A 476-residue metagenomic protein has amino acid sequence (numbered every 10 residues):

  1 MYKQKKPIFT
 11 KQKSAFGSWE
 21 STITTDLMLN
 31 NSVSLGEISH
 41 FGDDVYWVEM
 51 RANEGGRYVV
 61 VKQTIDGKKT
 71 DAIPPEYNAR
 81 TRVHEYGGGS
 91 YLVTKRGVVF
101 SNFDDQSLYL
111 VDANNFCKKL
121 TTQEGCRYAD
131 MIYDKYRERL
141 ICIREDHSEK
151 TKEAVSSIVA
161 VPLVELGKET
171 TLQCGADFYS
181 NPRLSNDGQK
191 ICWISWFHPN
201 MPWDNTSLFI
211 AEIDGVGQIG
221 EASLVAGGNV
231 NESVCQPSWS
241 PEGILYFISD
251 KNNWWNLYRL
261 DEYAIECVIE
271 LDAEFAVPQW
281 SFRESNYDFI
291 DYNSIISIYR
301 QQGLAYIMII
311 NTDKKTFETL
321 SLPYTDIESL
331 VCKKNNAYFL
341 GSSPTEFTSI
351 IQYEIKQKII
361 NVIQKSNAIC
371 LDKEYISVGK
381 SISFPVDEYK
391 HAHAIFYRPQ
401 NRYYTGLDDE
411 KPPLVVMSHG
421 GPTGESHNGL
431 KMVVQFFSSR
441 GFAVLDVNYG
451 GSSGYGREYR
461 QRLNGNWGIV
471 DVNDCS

Functional and structural regions predicted by a protein language model:
Y2-D44, M50-V59: Sequence/structural signature of beta-propeller modules and their immediately flanking N-terminal secretory/stalk
I23-L29, T70-T81, F116-T122, K168-Q173 (+4 more regions): A short beta-strand motif characteristic of beta-propeller blades
N30-D44, N78-G97, G125-L140, C174-I191 (+8 more regions): Conserved beta-propeller blade repeats
Y46-E76: Beta-propeller domains
E49-V59, A79-E85, F100-L108, T122-Y128 (+11 more regions): A flexible loop/linker signature enriched in serine peptidases of the S9 family
K62, L110, A160, I210-E212 (+5 more regions): Conserved blade-register residue in beta-propeller folds
T64-G67, D112-N115, P162-L166, I213-V216 (+3 more regions): Short loop/turn segments that connect beta-strands within beta-propeller blades
S366-S476: Cap/lid segment of the alpha/beta-hydrolase catalytic domain
